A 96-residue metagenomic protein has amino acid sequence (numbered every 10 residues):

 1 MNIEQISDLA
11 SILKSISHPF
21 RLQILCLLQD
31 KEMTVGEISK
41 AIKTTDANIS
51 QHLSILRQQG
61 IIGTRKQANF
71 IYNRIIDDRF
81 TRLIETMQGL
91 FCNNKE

Functional and structural regions predicted by a protein language model:
M1-E4: Short, intrinsically disordered or compositionally biased N-terminal tails of bacterial proteins
S7, S11-A47, F70-R79: N-terminal helix-turn-helix DNA-binding core of bacterial DNA-binding proteins
S15, Q58, G89-C92: Regular, well-ordered alpha-helical segments
R21, H52, G60, A68: Conserved phosphate-binding and hydrolysis motifs of nucleotide-dependent enzymes
E37, R65, L83-I84: Short, hydrophobic secondary-structure boundary micro-motifs
K40, Q51, R57-Q58: Alpha-helical residues within the helix-turn-helix
R57-Q67, R74: Beta-hairpin "wing" of winged helix-turn-helix
R74-E96: Conserved segment of winged-helix/HTH DNA-binding domains
